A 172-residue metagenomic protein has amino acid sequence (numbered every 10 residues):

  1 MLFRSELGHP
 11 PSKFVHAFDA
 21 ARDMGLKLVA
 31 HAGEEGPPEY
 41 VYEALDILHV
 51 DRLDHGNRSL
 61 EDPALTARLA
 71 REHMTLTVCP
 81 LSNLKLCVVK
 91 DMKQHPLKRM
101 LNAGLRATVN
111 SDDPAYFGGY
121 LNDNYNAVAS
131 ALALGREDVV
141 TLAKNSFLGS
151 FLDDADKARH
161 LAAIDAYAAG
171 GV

Functional and structural regions predicted by a protein language model:
M1-L2: Short, small-residue-biased leader/transition segments that mark boundaries at the very start of proteins
E6-H49, L60-M74, D91-R106, L134-G135: Histidine/acidic residue-rich metal-binding segments in metalloenzymes
H31, L53, L76, D112 (+1 more regions): Divalent metal-coordination and catalytic microenvironments
L84: Active-site environment of non-heme Fe oxygenases that use a 2-His-1-carboxylate facial triad
K90-N110, P114-S146: Flexible, acidic glycine-rich loops studded with aromatic residues
A133-V172: Mid-to-C-terminal alpha-helical segments outside catalytic/metal-binding sites
